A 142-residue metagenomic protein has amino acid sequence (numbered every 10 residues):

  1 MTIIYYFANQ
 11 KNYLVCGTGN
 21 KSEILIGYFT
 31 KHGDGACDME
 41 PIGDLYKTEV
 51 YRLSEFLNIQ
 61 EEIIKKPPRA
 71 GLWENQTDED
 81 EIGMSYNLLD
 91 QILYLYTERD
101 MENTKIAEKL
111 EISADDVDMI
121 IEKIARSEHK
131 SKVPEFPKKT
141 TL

Functional and structural regions predicted by a protein language model:
T2-L142: ATP/NTP-dependent adenylation/nucleotidyl-transfer catalytic domains that generate, transfer, or process NMP-activated
